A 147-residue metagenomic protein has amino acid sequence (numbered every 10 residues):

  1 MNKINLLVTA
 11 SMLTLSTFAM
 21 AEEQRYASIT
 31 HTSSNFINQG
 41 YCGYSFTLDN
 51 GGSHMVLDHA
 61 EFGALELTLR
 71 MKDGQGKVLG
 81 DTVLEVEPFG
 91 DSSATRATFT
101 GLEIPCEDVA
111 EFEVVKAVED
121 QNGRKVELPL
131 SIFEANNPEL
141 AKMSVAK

Functional and structural regions predicted by a protein language model:
M1-L7: Bacterial N-terminal signal peptides that target proteins for export
T9-S16: Bacterial N-terminal signal peptides
T17-E23: Sec/Tat signal peptide C-region and signal peptidase I cleavage site
Y26-L67: Short, surface-exposed binding/anchoring microloops in extracellular/periplasmic proteins
I37, R70-T82: Short aromatic-acidic-glycine turn motif
D49-G51, K72, L102: Solvent-exposed residues in well-ordered beta-strands and their adjoining turns, especially edge/terminal strands
V78-K125: Short, solvent-exposed, Trp/other aromatic-anchored flexible loops in extracytoplasmic proteins
V114-K147: Surface-exposed edge beta-strand/loop patches
